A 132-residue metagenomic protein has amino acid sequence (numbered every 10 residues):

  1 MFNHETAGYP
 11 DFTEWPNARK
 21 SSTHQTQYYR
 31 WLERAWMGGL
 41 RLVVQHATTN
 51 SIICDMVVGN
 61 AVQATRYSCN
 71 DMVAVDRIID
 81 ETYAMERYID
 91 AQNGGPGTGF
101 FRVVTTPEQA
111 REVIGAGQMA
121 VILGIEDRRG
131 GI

Functional and structural regions predicted by a protein language model:
M1-I132: N-terminal hydrophobic targeting/anchoring segments and the immediately downstream early-domain regions of hydrolases
